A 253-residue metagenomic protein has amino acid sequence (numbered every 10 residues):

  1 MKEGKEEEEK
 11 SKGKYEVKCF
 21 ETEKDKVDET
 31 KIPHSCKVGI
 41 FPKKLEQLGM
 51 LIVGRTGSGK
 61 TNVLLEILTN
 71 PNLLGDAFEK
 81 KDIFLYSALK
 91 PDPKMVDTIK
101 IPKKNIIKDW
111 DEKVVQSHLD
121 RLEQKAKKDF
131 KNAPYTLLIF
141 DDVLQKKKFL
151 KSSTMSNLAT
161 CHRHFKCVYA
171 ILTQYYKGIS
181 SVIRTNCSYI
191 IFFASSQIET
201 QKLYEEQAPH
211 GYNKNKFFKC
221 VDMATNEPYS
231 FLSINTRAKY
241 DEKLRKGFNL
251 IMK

Functional and structural regions predicted by a protein language model:
M1-D28: Charged, amphipathic alpha-helical linker segments immediately N-terminal to NTP-binding catalytic cores
E7, L74, C220-A224: Short proline/glycine-enriched turn/loop segments at secondary-structure junctions
E21-K44, N70-L73: Pre-Walker A adenine-sensing motif
V38, Q47-F78, A88-K90, I101-Y212: Conserved P-loop NTPase motor cores
K81-F84, T136-L138, S230-F231: Hydrophobic beta-strand segments of well-ordered beta-sheets in folded domains
I83-D97: Conserved Walker A/P-loop ATP-binding site and its immediately adjacent core in helicase/helicase-like ATPase domains
S181-K253: Conserved GTP-binding G-domain of TRAFAC-class P-loop NTPases and closely related GTPase folds
